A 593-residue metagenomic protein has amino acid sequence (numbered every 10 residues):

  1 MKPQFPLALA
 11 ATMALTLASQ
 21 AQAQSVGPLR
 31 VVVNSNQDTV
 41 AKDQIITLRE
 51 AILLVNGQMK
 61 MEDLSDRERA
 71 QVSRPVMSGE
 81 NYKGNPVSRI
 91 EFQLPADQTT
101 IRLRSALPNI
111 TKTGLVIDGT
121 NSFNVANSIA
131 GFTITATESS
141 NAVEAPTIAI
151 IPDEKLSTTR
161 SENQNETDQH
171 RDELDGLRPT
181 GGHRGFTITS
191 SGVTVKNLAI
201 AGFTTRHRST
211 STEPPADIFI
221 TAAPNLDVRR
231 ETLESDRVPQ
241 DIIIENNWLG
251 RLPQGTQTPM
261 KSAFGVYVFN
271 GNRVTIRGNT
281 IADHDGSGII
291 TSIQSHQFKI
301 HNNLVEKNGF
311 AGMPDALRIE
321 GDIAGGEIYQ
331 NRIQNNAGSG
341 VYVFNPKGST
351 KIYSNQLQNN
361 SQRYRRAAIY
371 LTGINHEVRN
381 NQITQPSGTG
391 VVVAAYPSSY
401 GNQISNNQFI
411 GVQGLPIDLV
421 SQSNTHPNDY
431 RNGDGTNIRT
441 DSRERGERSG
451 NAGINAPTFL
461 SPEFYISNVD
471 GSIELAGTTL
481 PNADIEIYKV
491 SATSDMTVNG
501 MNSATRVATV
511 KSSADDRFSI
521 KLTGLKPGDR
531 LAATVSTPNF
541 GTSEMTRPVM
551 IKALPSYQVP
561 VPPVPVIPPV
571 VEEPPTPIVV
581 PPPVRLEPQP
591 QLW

Functional and structural regions predicted by a protein language model:
K2-Q20: Gram-negative bacterial Sec-dependent N-terminal signal peptides
L17-R237, T384-P386, A395-L480, Y488-S491 (+3 more regions): N-terminal, post-signal-peptide segments of secreted/periplasmic proteins
N36, I151-K155, N163, H170-G182 (+7 more regions): Glycine-centered low-complexity coil/loop motifs and glycine-rich tracts, especially the flexible linkers
I117, T194-V195, I243-I244, V274-R277 (+8 more regions): All-beta strand scaffolds that present successive hydrophobic residues in beta-strands
T204-S211, P253-F264, D285-I293, G309-L317 (+4 more regions): Short glycine/acidic-rich loop motifs that flank beta-strands on beta-rich extracellular proteins
N539-Y557: Edge beta-strands of extracellular beta-sandwich domains
S556-W593: Long, low-complexity repeat tracts used as extracellular stalks/passenger repeats and O-glycosylation platforms
